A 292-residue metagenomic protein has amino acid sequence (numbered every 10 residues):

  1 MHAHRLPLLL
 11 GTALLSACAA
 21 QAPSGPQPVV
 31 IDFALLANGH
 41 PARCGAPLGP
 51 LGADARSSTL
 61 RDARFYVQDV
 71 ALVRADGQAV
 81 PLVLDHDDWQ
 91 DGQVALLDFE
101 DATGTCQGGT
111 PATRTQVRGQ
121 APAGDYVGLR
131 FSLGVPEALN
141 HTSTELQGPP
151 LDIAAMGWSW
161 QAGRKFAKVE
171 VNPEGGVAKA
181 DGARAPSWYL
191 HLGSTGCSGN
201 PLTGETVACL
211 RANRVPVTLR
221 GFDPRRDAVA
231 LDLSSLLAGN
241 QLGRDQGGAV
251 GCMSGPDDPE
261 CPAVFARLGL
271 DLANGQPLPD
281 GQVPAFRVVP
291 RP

Functional and structural regions predicted by a protein language model:
M1-L8: Bacterial N-terminal signal peptides that target proteins for export
S16-A17: C-terminal motif of bacterial Sec signal peptides marking the signal peptidase cleavage site
A22-P292: A short, solvent-exposed, low-complexity linear motif enriched for acidic/polar residues with Pro/Gly/Ser/Thr
